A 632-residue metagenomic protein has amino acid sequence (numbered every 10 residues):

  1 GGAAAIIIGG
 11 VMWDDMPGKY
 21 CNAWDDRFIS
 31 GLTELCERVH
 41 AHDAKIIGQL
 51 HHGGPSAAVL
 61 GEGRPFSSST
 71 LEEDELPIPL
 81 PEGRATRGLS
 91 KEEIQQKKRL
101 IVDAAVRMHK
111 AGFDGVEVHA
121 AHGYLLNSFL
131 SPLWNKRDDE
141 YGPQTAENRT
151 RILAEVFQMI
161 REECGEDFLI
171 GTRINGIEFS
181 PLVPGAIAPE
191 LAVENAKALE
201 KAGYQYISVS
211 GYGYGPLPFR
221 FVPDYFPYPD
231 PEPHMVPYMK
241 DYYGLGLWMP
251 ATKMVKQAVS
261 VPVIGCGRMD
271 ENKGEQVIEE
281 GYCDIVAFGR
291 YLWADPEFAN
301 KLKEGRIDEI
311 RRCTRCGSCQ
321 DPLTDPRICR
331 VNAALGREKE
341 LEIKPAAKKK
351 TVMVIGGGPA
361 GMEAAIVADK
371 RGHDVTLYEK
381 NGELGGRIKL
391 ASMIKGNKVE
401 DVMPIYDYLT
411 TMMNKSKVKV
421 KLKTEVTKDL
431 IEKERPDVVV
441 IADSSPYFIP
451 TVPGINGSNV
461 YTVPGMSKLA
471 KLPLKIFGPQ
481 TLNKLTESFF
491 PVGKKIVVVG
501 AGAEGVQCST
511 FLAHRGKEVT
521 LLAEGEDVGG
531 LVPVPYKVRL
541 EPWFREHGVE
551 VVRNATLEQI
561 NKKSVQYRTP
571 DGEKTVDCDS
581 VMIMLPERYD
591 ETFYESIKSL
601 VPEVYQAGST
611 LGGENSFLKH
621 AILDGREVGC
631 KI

Functional and structural regions predicted by a protein language model:
G1-I355, P359, E363-K370, D374-V375 (+1 more regions): Flavin-dependent oxidoreductase catalytic cores
A3, F113, Y204, C283 (+4 more regions): Local beta-strand N-terminus motif with an aromatic residue
F157, E338-A347, K370, G382-E383 (+3 more regions): Flanking helices and flexible, charged tails adjoining ferredoxin-like Fe-S electron-transfer domains in multi-subunit
V259, G281-Y282, S416, R435 (+4 more regions): Short, structured coil segments at secondary-structure junctions
G267, G382, L422-E425, T462-P464 (+3 more regions): Short loop/edge segments at beta-strand edges and connector loops that shape dinucleotide/nucleotide cofactor-binding
A346-E379, L422-R435, A442-G454, G465-L531 (+2 more regions): Rossmann-like dinucleotide/flavin-binding elements
D374-S416, E504, S509-A555, E614: Rossmann-like dinucleotide-binding cores of NAD(P)H-dependent redox enzymes
